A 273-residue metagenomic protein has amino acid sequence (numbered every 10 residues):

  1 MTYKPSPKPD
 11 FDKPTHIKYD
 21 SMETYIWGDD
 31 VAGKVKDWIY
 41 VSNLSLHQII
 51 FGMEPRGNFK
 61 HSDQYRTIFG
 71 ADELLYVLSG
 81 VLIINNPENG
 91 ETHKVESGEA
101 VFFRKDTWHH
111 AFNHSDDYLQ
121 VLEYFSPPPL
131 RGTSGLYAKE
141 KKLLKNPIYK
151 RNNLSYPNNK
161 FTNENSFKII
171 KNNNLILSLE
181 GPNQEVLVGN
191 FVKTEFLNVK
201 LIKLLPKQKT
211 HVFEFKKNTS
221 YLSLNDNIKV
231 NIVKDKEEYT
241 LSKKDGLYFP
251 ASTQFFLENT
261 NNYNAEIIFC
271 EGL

Functional and structural regions predicted by a protein language model:
M1-I50, L136-K200, H211: A short, N-terminal "cap"/entry segment at the start of jelly-roll beta-barrel domains of the cupin/DSBH fold
K4-P7, H110-K168, F256-L273: Double-stranded beta-helix
V31-D37, I49-F69, T92, E185 (+1 more regions): Conserved short histidine dyad/triad with adjacent acidic residue
I50, D63, N86-E88, N113 (+6 more regions): Residue-level recognition of conserved beta-strand positions in structured domain cores
G52-M53, T67-I84, Y124-P127, K203-L204 (+1 more regions): Short, conserved beta-strand element in jelly-roll/cupin
L74, V81-I83, W108, Y118 (+3 more regions): Structural motif
E88-K105, D235-A251: Short acidic-glycine-tyrosine-enriched beta hairpin
E180-N225, K229-E238: Acidic/His-leaning functional-site neighborhoods
